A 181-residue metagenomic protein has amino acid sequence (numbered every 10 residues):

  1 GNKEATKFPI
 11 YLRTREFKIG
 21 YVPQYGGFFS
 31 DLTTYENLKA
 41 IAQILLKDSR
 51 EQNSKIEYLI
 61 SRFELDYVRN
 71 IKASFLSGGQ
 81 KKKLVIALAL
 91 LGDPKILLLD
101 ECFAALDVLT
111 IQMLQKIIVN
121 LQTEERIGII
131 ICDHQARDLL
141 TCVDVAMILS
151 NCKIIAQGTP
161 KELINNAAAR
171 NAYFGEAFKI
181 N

Functional and structural regions predicted by a protein language model:
G1-T14: ABC ATPase NBD Q-loop/coupling interface
Y25, L32-Q43: Q-loop/switch helix immediately C-terminal to the Walker
K39, R50-V68, V119: Conserved ABC ATPase "signature" region
K72-L76: Conserved ABC ATPase signature
I86-A87: Hydrophobic anchor residue at the start of the ABC signature
E101-C102: Walker B catalytic motif
